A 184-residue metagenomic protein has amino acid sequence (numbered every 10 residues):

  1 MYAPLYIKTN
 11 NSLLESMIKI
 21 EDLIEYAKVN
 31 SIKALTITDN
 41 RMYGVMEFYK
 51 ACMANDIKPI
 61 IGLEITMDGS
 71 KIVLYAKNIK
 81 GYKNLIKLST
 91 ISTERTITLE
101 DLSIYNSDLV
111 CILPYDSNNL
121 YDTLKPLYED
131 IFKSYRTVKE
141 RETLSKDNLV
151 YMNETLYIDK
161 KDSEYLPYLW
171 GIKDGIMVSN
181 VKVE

Functional and structural regions predicted by a protein language model:
M1-E184: Phosphodiester-processing cores and adjacent nucleic acid-binding clamps
